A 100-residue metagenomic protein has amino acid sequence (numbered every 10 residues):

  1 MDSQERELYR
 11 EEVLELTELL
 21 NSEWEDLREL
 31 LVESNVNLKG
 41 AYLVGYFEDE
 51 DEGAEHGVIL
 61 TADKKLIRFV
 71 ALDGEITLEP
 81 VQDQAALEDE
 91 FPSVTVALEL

Functional and structural regions predicted by a protein language model:
M1-H56: Anionic N-terminal interaction surfaces
Y46-V58, A62-L100: Phosphoinositide-binding peripheral membrane targeting modules
